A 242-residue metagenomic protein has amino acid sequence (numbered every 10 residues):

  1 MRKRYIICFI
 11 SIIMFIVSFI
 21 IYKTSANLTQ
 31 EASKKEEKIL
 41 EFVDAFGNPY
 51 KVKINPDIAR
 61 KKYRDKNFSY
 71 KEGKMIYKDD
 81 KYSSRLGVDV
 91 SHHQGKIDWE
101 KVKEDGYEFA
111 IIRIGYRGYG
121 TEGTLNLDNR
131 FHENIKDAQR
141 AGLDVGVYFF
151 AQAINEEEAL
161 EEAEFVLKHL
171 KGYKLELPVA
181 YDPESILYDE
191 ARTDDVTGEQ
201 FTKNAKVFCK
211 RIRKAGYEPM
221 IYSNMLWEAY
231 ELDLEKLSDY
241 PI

Functional and structural regions predicted by a protein language model:
M1-I12, T24: N-terminal Sec-pathway targeting helices
F19-K34: Sec-dependent signal peptide cleavage junction
Q30-G115: Boundary/entry segment of secreted carbohydrate-active catalytic domains
D80, I97-G106, D128-G142, V166-L175: Acidic (Asp/Glu)-rich catalytic clusters
L86-D89, E108-R113, D144-F149, L177-P183 (+2 more regions): Structural recognition of the beta-strand scaffold that forms the well-ordered cores of secreted hydrolase catalytic
G87-D98, G115-R130, Q152-E161, M225-Y230: Acidic-and-aromatic substrate-binding clefts and catalytic sites of carbohydrate-active enzymes
V88, V102, A138, Y181 (+1 more regions): Conserved, mostly hydrophobic/aromatic
H169-V179, I186-I242: Surface-exposed substrate-engagement region within the catalytic domains of secreted or surface-exposed extracellular
